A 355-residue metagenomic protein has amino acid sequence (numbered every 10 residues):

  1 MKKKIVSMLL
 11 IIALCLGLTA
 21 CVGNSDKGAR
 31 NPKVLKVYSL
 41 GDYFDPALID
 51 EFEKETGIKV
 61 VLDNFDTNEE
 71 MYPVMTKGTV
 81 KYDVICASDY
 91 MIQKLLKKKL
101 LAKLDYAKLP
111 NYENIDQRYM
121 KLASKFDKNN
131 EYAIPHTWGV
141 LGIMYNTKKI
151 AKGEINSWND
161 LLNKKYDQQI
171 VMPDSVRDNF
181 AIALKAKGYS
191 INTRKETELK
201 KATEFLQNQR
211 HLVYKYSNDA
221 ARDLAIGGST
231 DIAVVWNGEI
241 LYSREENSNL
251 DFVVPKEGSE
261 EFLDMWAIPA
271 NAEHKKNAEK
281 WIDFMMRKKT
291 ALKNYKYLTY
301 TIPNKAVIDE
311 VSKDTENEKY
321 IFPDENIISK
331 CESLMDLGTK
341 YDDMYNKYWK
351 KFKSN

Functional and structural regions predicted by a protein language model:
M1-V34, N355: Short, low-complexity disordered leader/linker segments with a strong preference for bacterial N-terminal type II
C21-G23, K27-L95: Early extracytoplasmic/lumenal segment of secretory-pathway proteins
K81, C86-L212, S217-S229: Extracytoplasmic ligand-binding site segments that recognize negatively charged/polar headgroups
M91-K94, I226, I232-N249: A ligand-binding cleft/hinge motif common to bilobed small-molecule-binding domains
G142-K149, K185-A186, F262-H274, I282-M285 (+1 more regions): A bilobed periplasmic-binding-protein/Venus flytrap-type ligand-binding module shared by bacterial periplasmic
L199-N208, E246-A270: Periplasmic-binding protein-like
P269-S329: Mature extracytoplasmic/periplasmic domains
E325-N355: Conserved C-terminal helix/tail region of periplasmic/extracytoplasmic solute-binding proteins
